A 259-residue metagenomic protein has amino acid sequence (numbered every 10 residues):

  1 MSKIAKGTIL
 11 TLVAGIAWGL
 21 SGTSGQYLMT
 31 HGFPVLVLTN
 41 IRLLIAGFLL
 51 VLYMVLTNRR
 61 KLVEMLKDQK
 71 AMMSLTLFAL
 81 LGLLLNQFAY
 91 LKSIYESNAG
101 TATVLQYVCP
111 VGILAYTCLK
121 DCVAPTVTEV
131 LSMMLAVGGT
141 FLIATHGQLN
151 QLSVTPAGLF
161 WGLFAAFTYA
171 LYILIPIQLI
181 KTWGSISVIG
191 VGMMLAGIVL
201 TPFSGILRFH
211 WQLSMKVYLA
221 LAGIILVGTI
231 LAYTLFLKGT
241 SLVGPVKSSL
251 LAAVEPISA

Functional and structural regions predicted by a protein language model:
M1-I41, Q151-Q178, I198: Glycine-/small-residue-enriched transmembrane alpha-helix faces in small-molecule transporters and effluxers
M1-V13, G47-F78, E96, L119-L131 (+5 more regions): Membrane-interface interhelical linkers
V13, I41, F78, L105-Q106 (+3 more regions): Hydrophobic core positions of alpha-helical segments in small-molecule transporters and transporter systems
V13-L20, S24, Y53, M73-E96 (+5 more regions): Hydrophobic alpha-helical transmembrane segments of multi-pass membrane transport proteins, especially secondary
T30, Y95-N98: Helix-coil boundary and interhelical linker segments in multi-pass alpha-helical membrane proteins
V37, T101-L105, L159-F160, Y218: Non-cytosolic membrane-interface motifs at loop->transmembrane helix junctions
L38, S185-I189, S248: Juxtamembrane helix-start motifs in multi-pass secondary transporters
I45-L49, L105-L119, M134-L135, L195-V199 (+3 more regions): Alpha-helical transmembrane segments of compact multi-pass small-molecule transporters, enriched in specific families
